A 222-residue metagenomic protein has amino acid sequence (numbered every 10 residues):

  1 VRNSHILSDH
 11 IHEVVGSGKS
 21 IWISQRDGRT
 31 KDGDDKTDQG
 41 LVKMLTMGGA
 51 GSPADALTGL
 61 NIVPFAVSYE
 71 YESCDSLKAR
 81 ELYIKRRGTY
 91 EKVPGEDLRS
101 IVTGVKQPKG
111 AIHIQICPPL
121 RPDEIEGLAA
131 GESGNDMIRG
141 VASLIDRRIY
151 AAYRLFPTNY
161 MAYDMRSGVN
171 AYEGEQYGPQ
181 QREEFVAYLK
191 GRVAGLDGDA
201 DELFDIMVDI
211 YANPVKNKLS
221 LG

Functional and structural regions predicted by a protein language model:
R2-I21, G28-G222: Membrane-interfacial terminal anchoring regions of lipid-handling membrane enzymes
